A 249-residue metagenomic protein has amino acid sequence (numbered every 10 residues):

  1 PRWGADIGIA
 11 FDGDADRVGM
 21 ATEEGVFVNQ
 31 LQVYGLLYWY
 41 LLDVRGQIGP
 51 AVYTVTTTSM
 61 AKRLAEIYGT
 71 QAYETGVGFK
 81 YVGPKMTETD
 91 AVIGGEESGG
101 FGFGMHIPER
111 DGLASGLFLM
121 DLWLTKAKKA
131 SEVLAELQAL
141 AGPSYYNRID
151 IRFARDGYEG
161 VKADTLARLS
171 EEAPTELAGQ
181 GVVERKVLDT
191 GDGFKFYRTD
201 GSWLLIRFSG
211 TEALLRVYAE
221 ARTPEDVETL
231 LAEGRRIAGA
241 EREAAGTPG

Functional and structural regions predicted by a protein language model:
P1-M20: N-terminal small/polar loop signature for handling phosphorylated ligands or for N-terminal nucleophile
I7, Q47-Y218, P224-G249: Phosphate-binding and adjacent anionic-ligand microenvironments
D12, T22-E24, T199-D200: Short acidic-glycine loop/turn motifs at beta-strand connectors
D12-G13, F27-Q32, I107-D111: Short glycine/threonine-rich catalytic loop with a Thr-x-Gly-x-Asp
G13-R17, G99, T223: Short, glycine/acidic-enriched loop or turn micro-motifs at the edges of active sites
G19-E23, F103-G104: Short beta-strand-to-turn element immediately C-terminal to the catalytic PLP-Schiff-base lysine in fold type I
V26-R45, S115-F118: Gly/Ser/Thr-rich active-site loops/lids in small-molecule metabolic enzymes that frequently grip phosphoryl groups
